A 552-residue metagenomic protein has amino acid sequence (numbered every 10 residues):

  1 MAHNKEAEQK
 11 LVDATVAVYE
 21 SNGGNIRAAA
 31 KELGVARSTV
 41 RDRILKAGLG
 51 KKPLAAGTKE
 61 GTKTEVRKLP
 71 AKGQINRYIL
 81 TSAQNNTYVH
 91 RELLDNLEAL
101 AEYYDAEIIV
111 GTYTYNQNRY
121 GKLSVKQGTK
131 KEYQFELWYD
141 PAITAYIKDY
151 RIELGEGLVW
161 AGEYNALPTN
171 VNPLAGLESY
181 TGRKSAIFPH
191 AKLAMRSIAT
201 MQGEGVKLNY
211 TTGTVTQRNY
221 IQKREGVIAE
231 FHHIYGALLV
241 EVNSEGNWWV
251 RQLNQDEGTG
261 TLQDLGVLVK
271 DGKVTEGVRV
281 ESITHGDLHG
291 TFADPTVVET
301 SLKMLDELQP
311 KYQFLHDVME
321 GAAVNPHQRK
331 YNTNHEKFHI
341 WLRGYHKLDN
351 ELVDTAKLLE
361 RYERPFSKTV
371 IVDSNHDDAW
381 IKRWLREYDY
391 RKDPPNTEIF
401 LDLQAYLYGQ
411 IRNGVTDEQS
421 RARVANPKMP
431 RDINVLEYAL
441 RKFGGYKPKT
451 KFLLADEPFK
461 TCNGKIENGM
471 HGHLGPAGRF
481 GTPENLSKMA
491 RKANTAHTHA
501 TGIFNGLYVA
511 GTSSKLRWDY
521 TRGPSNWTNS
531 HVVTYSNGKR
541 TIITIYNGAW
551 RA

Functional and structural regions predicted by a protein language model:
K5-G24: Short, amphipathic alpha-helical "recognition" segments used to contact nucleic acids or chromatin
A28-L33: Short alpha-helical "recognition helix" segments of helix-turn-helix
D42-E60: Short, solvent-exposed alpha-helical "recognition" segments
G57-E153, P173, A293-I433: Core catalytic region of metal-dependent phosphoesterases/phosphodiesterases, especially metallo-beta-lactamase-like
E153-G246, L315, A455-A549: Conserved beta-sheet core of the metallophosphoesterase superfamily
G157, L265-P295: Mobile, glycine- and charge-enriched loop segments and immediately flanking short secondary-structure elements within
S244-V278, G538-A552: A short C-terminal boundary segment appended to hydrolase-like catalytic domains
